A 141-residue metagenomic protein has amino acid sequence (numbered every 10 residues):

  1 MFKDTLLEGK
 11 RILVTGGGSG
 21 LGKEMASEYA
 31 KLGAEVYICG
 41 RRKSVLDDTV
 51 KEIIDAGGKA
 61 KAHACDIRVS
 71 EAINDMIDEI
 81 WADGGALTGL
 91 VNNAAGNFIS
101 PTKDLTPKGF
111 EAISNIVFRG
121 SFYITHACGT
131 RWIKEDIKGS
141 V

Functional and structural regions predicted by a protein language model:
K10, G58-K59, G85-L87, W132-V141: Active-site loop of short-chain dehydrogenase/reductase
R11, G16-G20: Conserved glycine-rich cofactor-binding loop
A34-D48: Conserved glycine-rich Rossmann-like NAD(P)H-binding loop of the short-chain dehydrogenase/reductase
A64-D75, P107: The beta1-alpha1 cofactor-binding region of Rossmann-like NAD(H)/NADP(H)-dependent oxidoreductases
N93-F98: Conserved NAD(P)H cofactor-binding loop of Rossmann-fold oxidoreductase domains
P101-T102, T106-S114: Substrate-binding pocket helix/loop in short-chain dehydrogenase/reductase
T125-H126: A short, exposed helix-loop element centered on a Lys and neighboring polar residues
